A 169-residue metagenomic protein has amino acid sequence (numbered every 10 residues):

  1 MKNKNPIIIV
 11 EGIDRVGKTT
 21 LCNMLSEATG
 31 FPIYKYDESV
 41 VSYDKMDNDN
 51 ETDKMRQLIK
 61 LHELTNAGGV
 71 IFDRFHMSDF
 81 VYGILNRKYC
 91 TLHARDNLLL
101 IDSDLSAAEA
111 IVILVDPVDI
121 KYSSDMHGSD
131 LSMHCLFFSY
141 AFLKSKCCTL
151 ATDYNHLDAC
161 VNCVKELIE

Functional and structural regions predicted by a protein language model:
K2, M126-E169: NTP-dependent small-molecule kinase module
I7: Walker A (P-loop) ATP-phosphate-binding motif of ABC ATPase nucleotide-binding domains
V10: Hydrophobic anchor at the beta1->P-loop junction of P-loop NTPases
I13-V16, T20-G69: Conserved substrate/cofactor phosphate-moiety recognition/catalytic segment in nucleotide-dependent phosphotransferases
D14-V16, H76-S78, P117-I120, N155-L157: Short, solvent-exposed loop/turn segments at secondary-structure junctions
G68-F80: Conserved P-loop NTPase "ATPase switch" module shared by AAA+ and STAND
D73-F75, H93-S123: Conserved phosphate-donor/acceptor-positioning beta-strand/loop module used by diverse small-molecule
F80-L98: A mobile, often basic/glycine-rich helix-loop segment that functions as the active-site lid/recognition loop
